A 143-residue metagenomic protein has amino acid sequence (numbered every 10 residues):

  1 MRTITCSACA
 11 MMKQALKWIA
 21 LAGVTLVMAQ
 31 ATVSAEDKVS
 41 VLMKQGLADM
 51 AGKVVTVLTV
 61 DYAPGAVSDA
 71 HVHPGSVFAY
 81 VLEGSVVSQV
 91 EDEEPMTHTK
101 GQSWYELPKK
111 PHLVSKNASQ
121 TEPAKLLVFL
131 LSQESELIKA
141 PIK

Functional and structural regions predicted by a protein language model:
R2-T56, Q89, W104-Y105, L113 (+2 more regions): A short, N-terminal "cap"/entry segment at the start of jelly-roll beta-barrel domains of the cupin/DSBH fold
L47, Y62, D92-K109: Short acidic-glycine-tyrosine-enriched beta hairpin
G52-V57, H73, E93, K109 (+1 more regions): Extracytoplasmic
K53, G65-Y80: A short beta-loop-beta micro-motif enriched in histidine and acidic residues
V67-D69, V87, W104, P108-N117: Histidine-centered metal-chelating micro-motifs
A70, F78-Y80, S103-E106, V128-L130: Structural recognition of the beta-strand scaffold that forms the well-ordered cores of secreted hydrolase catalytic
G75-E93, Q102: Glycine- and acidic-residue-biased ligand/ion/polar-headgroup-sensing regions
P95, K110-L137: Ligand-binding loop in jelly-roll beta-barrel domains
